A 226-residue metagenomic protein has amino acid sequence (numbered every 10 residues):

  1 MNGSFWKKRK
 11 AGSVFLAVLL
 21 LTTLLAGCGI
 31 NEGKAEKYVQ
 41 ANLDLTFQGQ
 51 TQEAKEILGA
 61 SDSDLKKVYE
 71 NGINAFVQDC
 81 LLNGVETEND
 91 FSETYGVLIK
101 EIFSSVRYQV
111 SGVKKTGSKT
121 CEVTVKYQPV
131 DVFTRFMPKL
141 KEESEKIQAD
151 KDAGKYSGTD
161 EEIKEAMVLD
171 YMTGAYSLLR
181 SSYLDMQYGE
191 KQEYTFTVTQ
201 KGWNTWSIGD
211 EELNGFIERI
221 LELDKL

Functional and structural regions predicted by a protein language model:
M1-N2, G29: N-terminal hydrophobic targeting signals that begin at the initiator methionine
G3-F15: Bacterial N-terminal signal peptides that target proteins for export
L24-G27: C-terminal motif of bacterial Sec signal peptides marking the signal peptidase cleavage site
G29-Q109: Core segments of small alpha/beta cavity-forming domains
N83-G174: Surface-exposed, charged secondary-structure patches
T134, S144-D160, L184-L226: Short beta-strand edge/turn micro-motifs at domain boundaries
L169-D185: Acidic, glycine-rich flexible loop segments
